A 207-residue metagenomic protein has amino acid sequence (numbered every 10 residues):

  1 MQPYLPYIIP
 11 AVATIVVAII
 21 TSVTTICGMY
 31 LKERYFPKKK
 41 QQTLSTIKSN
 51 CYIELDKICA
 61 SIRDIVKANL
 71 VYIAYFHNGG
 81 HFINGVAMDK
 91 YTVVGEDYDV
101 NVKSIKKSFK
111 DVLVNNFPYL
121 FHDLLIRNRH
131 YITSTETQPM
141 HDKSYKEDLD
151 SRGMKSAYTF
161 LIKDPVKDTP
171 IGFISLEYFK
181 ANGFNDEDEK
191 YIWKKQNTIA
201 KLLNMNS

Functional and structural regions predicted by a protein language model:
M1-N50: Membrane-aqueous junction of the first/signal-anchor transmembrane helix in small integral membrane proteins
L44-I58, R63-I65: Signal-transducing coiled-coil linker helices
C59-R63, A68-G85, Y91: Short, hydrophobic-rich beta-strand element in sensory/regulatory alpha-beta domains
L70, K146, T159, F173: Short hydrophobic/aromatic beta-strand element in the GNAT-like acyltransferase core that lines or flanks the acyl-donor
Y91-R152: Regulatory sensory and allosteric helical modules in signal-transduction proteins and certain transcription factors
S156-D164: Short hydrophobic beta-strand micro-motif common in sensory/regulatory domains
V166-D168: Glycine-biased flexible loop/turn sites that connect beta-strands or occur in inter-domain linkers
P170-S207: Juxtadomain coupling helices with adjacent low-complexity linkers
